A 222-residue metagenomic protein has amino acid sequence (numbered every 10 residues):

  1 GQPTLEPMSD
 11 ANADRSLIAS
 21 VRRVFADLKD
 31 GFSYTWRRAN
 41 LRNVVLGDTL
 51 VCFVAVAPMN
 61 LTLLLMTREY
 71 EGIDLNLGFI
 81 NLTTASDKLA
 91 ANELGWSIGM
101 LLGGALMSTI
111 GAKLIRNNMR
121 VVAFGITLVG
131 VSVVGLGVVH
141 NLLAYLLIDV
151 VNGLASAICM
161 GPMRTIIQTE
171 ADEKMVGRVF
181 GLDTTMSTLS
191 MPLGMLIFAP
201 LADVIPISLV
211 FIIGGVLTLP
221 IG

Functional and structural regions predicted by a protein language model:
Q2-L46: Juxtamembrane intracellular "pre-TM" segments in multi-pass secondary transporters
K29, W36, L65-G222: C-terminal transmembrane bundle of multi-pass solute transporters/carriers
R37-A57, V150-V151: Pair of pore-lining "gating" transmembrane helices in MFS-fold secondary transporters
R42, N60, N117-R120: Short, structured loop/turn "capping" segments at alpha-beta junctions
A57-L65: Transmembrane-helix terminus/interface motifs of multi-pass secondary transporters
